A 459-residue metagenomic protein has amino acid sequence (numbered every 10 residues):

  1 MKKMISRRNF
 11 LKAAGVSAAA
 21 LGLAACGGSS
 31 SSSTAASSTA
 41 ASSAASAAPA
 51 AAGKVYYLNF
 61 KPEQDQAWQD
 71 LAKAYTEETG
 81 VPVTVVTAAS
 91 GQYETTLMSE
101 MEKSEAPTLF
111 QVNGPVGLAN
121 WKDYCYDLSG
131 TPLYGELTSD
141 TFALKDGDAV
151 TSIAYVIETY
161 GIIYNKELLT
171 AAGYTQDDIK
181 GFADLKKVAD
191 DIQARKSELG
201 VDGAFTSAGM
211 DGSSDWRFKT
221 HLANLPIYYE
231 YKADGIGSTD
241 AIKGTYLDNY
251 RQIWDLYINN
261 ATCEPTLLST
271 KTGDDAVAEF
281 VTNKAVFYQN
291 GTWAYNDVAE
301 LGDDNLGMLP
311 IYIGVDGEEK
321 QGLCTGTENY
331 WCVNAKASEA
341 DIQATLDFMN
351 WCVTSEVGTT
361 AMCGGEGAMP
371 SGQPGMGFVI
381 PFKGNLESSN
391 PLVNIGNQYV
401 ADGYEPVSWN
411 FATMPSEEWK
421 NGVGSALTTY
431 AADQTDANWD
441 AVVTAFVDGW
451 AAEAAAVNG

Functional and structural regions predicted by a protein language model:
A41-A48, N113-Y164, R217, H221-A223 (+1 more regions): Hinge/lid segment of periplasmic solute-binding proteins
A45, T151-Y155, Y160, K186-T239 (+1 more regions): Extracytoplasmic/periplasmic solute-binding protein
K73, E78, P82, K103 (+3 more regions): Extracytoplasmic/periplasmic substrate-recognition and gating elements
A74-S139, T151, E167-G173, K180 (+2 more regions): Extracytoplasmic "Venus flytrap"/periplasmic binding protein-like
E100, P107-T108, Y134-L169, G203 (+2 more regions): A structural signal for short loop-to-beta-strand junctions that line the ligand-binding cleft of periplasmic/secreted
Y124-C125, W293-D297, W331-E417: Mature extracytoplasmic/periplasmic domains
A154, P391-A452: C-terminal capping/gating helix-and-loop segments adjacent to ligand/active sites or protein-protein/ligand interfaces
A189-D190, I236-T270: Glycine-centered hinge/linker elements that transmit conformational signals in sensory and ligand-binding systems
